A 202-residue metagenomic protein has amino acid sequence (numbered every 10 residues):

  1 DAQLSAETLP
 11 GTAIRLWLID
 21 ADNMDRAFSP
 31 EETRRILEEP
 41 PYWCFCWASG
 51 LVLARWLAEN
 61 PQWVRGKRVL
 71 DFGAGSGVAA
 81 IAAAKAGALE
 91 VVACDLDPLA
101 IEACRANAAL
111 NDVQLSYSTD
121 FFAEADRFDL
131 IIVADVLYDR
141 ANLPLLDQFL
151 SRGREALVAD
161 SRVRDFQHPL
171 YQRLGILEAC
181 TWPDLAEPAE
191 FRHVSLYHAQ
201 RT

Functional and structural regions predicted by a protein language model:
D1-T202: S-adenosylmethionine-dependent methyltransferases
